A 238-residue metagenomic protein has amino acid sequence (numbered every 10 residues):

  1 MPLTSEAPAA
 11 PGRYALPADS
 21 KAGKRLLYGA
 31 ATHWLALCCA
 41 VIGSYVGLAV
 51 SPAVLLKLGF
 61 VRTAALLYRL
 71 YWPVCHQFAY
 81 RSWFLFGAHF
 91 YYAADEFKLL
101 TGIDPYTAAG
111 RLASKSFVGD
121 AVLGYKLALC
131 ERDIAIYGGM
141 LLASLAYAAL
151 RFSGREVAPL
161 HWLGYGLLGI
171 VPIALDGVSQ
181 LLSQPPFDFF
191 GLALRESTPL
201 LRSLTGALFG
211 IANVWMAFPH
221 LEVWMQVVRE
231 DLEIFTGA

Functional and structural regions predicted by a protein language model:
P17-A31: Cytosolic juxtamembrane amphipathic/interface segments immediately preceding and feeding into a transmembrane helix
T32-R62: N-terminal signal-anchor transmembrane alpha helix
V41-A49, G139-A143, A158-Q184: Small-polar-interrupted transmembrane alpha-helices in polytopic inner-membrane proteins
K57-L129: Extracytosolic (periplasmic/ER-lumenal) interhelical loops and adjacent juxtamembrane/interface segments of multi-pass
G59, V122, L175-F209: Interfacial helix-loop-helix junctions of multi-pass membrane proteins
K126-L141, L200-L208: Membrane-interface loop-to-helix entry segments
G138-A143, T205-V223: Hydrophobic cores of alpha-helical transmembrane segments in multi-pass inner/ER membrane proteins, independent
Q226-A238: Short, highly charged, low-complexity non-transmembrane loops/tails of multi-pass membrane proteins
